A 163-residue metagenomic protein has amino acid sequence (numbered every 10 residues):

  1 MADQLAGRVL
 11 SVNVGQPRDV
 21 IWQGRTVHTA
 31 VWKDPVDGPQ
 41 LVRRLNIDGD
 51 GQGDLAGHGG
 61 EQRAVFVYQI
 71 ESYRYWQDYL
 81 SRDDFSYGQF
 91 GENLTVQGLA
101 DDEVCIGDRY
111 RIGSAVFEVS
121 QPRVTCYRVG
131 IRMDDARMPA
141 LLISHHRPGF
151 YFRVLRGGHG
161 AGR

Functional and structural regions predicted by a protein language model:
M1-V129, R137: Electropositive, beta-rich accessory/interaction domains or terminal extensions that provide binding surfaces
H28, H58, H145-H146, H159: Histidine (H) residue identity feature
F90-L99, L142-R153: Short, structured beta-strand/loop micro-motifs enriched in basic residues and often containing a Trp
G107, G157, A161-R163: Loop/turn positions that initiate beta-strands
V116, R137-M138, F150, H159: Compact, aliphatic and Gly/Pro-tolerant "microcore" segments centered on a short helix or tight beta-hairpin and their
R132-I143: Short beta-strand-turn/beta-hairpin segments enriched in glycine/proline and small hydrophobics that form edge-strand
